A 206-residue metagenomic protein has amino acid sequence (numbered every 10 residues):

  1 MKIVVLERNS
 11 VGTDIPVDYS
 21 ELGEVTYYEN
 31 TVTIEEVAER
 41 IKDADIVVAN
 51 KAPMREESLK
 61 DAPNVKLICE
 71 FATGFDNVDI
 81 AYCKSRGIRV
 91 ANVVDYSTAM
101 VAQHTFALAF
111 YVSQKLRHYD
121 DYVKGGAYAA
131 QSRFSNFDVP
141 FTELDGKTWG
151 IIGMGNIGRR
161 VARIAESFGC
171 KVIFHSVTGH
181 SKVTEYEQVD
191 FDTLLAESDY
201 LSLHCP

Functional and structural regions predicted by a protein language model:
M1-A44, K171-I173: N-terminal glycine-/charge-rich "phosphate-binding" loop or analogous flexible N-terminal tail
L6, N50, F71, S202-P206: Short, well-ordered coil/turn residues at beta-beta hairpins and beta-strand->alpha-helix junctions within
E29, F71-A72, I88-A99, S176: Short beta->alpha connector loops at strand-helix junctions that form conserved, small/polar/Pro-enriched
A44, A62-V65, E197-S198: An anion/phosphate-binding loop that grips the pyrophosphate of nucleotide cofactors and donors
D76-R86: Rossmann-fold NAD(P)-binding glycine/threonine-rich loop
V94-T148: Phosphate-binding beta-alpha-beta segment of Rossmann-like dinucleotide-binding domains, i.e., the NAD(P)
S135-P206: Rossmann-like dinucleotide/phosphate-binding beta-alpha-beta segment
